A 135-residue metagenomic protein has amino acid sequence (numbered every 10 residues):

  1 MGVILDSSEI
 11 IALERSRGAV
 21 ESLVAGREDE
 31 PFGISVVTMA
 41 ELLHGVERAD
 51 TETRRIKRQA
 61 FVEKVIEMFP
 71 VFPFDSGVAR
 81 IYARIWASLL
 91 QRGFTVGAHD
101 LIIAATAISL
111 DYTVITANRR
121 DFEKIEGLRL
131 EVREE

Functional and structural regions predicted by a protein language model:
M1, A104, I108-E135: Acidic, PIN/NYN-like endoribonuclease modules and their adjacent C-terminal/linker elements
M1-T38, H44-E63, Q91, E135: Short, well-structured N-terminal submotif of metal-dependent ribonuclease cores
E9-I10, T38, V78, I102 (+1 more regions): Alpha-helix capping/helix-boundary segments
I10-I11, A40-L43, F72, E123 (+1 more regions): Nucleotide phosphate-binding site architecture
R27-D29, I66, Q91, S109 (+1 more regions): Short, well-ordered coil/turn elements that cap or connect secondary structure elements
H44, M68-I115: Active-site neighborhoods of divalent-metal-dependent phosphate/nucleic-acid chemistry enzymes
V62, A98, E123-K124: Short secondary-structure capping/turn micro-motifs that flank functional sites
